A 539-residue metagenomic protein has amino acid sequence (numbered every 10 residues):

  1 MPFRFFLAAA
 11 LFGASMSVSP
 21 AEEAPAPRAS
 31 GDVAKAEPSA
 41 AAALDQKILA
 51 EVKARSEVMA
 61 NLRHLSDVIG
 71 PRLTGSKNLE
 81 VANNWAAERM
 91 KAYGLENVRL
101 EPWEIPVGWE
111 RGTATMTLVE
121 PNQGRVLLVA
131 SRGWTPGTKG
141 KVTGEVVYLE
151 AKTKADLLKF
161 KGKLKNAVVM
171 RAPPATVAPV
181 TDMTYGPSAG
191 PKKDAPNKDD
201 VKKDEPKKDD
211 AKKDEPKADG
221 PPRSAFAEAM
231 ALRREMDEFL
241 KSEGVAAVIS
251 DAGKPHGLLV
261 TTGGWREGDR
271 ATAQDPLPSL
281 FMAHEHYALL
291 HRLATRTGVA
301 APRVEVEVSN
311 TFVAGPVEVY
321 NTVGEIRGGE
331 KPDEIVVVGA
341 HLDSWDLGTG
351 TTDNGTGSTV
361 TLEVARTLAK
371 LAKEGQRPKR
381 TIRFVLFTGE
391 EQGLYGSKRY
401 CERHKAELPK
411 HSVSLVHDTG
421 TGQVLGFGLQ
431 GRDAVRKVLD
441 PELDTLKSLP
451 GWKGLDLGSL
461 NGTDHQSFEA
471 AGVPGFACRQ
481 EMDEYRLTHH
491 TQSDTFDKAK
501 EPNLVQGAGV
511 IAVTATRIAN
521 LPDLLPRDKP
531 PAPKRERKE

Functional and structural regions predicted by a protein language model:
R4-S17: Bacterial N-terminal signal peptides
P25-E37, A41-L44, R63, D67-E205: Noncatalytic luminal/extracellular "stalk/propeptide" segments of secretory-pathway proteins
A36, A40-S76, V260-G264, D343-S344 (+2 more regions): N-terminal capping segment at the start of a domain
A42-L44, P121, L128-K159, E267-T351 (+2 more regions): Soluble metallo-hydrolase cores and metallopeptidase-like ectodomains found primarily in the secretory/periplasmic
D45-K53, D67-N78, A114, G144-E150 (+10 more regions): Second-shell loop/turn segments in exported
A60, L368-Y395, S414: Short helix-loop-beta-strand segments that form the rim/entrance of peptidase-like active sites
Q123-R125, K139, G144, G162 (+7 more regions): Metal-dependent peptidase/peptidase-like ectodomains
P221-S224, A229, D237, K241 (+5 more regions): Active-site-adjacent substrate-binding region of metalloamidase/peptidase-like peptide-processing proteins
